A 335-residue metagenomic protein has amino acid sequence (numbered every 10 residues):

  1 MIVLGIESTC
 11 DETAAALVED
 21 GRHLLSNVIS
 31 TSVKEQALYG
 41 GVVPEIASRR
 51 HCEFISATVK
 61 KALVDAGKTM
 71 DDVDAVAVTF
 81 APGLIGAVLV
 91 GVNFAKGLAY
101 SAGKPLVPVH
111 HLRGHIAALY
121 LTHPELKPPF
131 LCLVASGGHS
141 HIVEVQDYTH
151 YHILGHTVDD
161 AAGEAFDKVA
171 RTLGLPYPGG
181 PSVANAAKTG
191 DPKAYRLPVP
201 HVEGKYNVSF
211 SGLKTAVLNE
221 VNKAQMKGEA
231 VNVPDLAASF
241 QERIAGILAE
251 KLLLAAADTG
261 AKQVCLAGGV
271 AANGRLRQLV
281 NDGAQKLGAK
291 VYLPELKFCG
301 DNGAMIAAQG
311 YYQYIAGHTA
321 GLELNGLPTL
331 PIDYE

Functional and structural regions predicted by a protein language model:
I2, S8-T9, A16, S26 (+4 more regions): A short helix-loop
I2-P82, H111, H115: N-terminal beta-alpha supersecondary unit
T69, N185-V264, N273-L287, Y314-G317 (+1 more regions): A contiguous, well-structured pocket-lining segment that forms one wall/lid of small-molecule binding clefts in soluble
M70-F80, T259-V270, Y292-E295: Short glycine-rich phosphate-binding loop at a beta-alpha junction
V78-K104, L121, G274-G283: Short Gly/Thr/Asp-enriched flexible loops that form oxyanion-binding sites at enzyme active sites
P108-V109, N281-I306: Conserved phosphate-binding/catalytic loops in two-lobed NTP-binding clefts
V109-L131, Q309: Conserved phosphate-binding catalytic cores of ATP/NTP-utilizing and phosphoryl-transfer enzymes
H115, P294-D333: Glycine-rich phosphate-binding/hydrolytic loop that grips phosphoryl groups
